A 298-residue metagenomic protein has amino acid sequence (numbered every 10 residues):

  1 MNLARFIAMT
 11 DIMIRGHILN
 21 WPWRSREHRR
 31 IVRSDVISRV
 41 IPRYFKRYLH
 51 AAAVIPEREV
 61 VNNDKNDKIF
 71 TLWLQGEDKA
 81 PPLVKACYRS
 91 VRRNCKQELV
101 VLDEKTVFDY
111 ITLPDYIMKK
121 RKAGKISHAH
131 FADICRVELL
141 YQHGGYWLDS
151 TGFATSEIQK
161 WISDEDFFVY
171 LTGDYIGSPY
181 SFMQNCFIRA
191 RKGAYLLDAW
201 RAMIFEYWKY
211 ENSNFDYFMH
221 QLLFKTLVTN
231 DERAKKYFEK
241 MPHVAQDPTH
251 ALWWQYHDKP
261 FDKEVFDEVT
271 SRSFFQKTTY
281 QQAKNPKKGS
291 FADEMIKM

Functional and structural regions predicted by a protein language model:
M1-A132, S150-M298: Glycosyltransferase-associated regions of secretory-pathway enzymes, highlighting luminal stem/catalytic domains
I134-H143: Small-residue hinge/turn detector
H143, L148-S150: Active-site acidic Asp-centered loop
